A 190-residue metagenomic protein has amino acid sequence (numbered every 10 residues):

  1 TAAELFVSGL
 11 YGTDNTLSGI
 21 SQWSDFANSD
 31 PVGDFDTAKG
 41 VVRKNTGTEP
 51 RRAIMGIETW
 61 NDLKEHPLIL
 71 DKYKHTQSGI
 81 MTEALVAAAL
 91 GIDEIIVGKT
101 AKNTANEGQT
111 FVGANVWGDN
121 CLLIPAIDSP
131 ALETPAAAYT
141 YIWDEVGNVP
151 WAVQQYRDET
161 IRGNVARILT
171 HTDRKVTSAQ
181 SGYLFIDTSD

Functional and structural regions predicted by a protein language model:
T1-E49, I57-K72, S189-D190: Alpha-helical scaffold segments that mediate packing/assembly in large oligomeric complexes
L17-S29, L70-D190: Sequence/fold signature of self-assembling virion shell proteins
R52-G56, I96-V97: A structural signal for short, well-ordered beta-strand segments and their strand-loop junctions that often border
M55-I57, P125-A126: Short His-Asn-centered micro-motif
